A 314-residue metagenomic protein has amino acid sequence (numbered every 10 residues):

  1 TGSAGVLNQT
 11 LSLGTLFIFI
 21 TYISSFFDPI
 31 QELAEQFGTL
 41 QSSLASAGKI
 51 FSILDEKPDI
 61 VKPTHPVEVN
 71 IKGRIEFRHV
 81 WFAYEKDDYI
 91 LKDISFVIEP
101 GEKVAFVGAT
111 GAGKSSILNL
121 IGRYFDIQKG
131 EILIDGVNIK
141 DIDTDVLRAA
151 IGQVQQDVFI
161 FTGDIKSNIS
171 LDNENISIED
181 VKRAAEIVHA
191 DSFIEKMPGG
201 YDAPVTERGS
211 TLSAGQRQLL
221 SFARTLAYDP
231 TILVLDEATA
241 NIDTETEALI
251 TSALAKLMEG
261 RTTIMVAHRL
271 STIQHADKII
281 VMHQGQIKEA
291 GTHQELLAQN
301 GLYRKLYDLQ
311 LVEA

Functional and structural regions predicted by a protein language model:
T1-G48, I53: Helix-loop-helix
L11, D28, S42-A45, D55 (+4 more regions): Short, conserved catalytic or interaction motifs in soluble domains
S52, D59, S170: Conserved E/DxxT/N motif and adjacent residues on the DHp alpha2 helix of HisKA-family sensor histidine kinases
E56-K57, F125: Two-component histidine kinase transmitter core
K62-P63, E68-A314: ABC-type nucleotide-binding domain
